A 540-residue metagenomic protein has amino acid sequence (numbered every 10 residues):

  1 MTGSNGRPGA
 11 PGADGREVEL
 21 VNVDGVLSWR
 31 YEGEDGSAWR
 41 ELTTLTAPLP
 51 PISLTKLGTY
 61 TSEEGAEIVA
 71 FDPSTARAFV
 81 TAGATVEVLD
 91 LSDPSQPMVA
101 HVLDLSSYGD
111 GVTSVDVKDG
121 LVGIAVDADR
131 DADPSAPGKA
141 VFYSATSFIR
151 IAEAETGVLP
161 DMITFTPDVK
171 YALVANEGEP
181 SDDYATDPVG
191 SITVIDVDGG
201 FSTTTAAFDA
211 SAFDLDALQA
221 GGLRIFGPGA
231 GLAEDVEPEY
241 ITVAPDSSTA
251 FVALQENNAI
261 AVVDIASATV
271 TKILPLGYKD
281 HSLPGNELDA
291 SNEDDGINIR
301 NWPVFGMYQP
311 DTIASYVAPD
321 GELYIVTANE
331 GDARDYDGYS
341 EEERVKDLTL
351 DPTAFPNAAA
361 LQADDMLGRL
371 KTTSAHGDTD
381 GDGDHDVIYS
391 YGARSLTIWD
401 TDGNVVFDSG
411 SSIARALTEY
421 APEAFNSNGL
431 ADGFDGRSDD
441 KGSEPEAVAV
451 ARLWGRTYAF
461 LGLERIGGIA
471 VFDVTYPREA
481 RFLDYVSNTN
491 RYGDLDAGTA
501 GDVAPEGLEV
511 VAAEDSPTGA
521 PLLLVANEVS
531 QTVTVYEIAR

Functional and structural regions predicted by a protein language model:
M1-L49: Collagen/collagen-like triple-helix sequence repeat recognition
P48-R540: Beta-sheet-rich non-transmembrane sensory/scaffold domains
